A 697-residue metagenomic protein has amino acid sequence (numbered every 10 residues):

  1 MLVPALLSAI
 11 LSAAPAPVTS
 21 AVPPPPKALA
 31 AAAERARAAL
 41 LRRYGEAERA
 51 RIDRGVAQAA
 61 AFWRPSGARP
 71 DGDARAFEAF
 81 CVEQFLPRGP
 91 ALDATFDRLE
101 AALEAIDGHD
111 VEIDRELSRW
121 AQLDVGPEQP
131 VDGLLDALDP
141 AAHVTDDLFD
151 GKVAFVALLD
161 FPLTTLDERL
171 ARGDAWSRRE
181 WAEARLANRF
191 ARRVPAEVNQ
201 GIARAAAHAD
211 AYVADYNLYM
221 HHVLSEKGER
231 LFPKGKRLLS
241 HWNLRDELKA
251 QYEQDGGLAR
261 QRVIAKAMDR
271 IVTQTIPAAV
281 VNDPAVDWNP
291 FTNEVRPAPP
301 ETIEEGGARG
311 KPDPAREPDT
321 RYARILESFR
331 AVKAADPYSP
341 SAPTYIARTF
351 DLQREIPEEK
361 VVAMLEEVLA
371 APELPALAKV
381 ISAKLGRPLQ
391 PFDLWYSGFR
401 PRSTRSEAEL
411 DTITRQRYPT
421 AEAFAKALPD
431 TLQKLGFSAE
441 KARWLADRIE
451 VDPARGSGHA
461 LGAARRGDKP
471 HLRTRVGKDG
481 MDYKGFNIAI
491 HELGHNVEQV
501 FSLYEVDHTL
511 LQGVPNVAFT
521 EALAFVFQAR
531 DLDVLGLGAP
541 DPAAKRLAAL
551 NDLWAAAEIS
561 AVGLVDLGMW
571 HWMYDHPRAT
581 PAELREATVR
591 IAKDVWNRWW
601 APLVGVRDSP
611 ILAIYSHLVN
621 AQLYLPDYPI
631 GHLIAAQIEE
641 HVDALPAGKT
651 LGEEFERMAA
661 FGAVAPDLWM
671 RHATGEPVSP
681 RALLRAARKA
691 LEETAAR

Functional and structural regions predicted by a protein language model:
L2-P15: Hydrophobic alpha-helical targeting segments used for export or membrane insertion
V18-T302, A331-R405, R578-R697: C-terminal, non-catalytic "cap/extension" segments appended to globular domains
L238-L244, S397-T404, A460-L472, L493-Y504 (+2 more regions): Active-site-adjacent bridging/hinge elements
N282-V286, E440-A446, E505-F519, L537-A544 (+1 more regions): Short, glycine/acidic-rich hinge or "gate" loops at secondary-structure transitions that mediate conformational
R296-L472: Contiguous, non-catalytic segments that form substrate-binding/exosite surfaces or channel walls
K333, F501-A557, G631, I638: Post-HExxH zinc-binding segment in Zn-dependent metallohydrolases
R448-S457, G477, V606-V619: Flexible, glycine/threonine-enriched loop-and-boundary segments that flank and lead into catalytic domains of large
L472-L503, A524-F525: Active-site recognition of the HExxH zinc-binding catalytic motif
